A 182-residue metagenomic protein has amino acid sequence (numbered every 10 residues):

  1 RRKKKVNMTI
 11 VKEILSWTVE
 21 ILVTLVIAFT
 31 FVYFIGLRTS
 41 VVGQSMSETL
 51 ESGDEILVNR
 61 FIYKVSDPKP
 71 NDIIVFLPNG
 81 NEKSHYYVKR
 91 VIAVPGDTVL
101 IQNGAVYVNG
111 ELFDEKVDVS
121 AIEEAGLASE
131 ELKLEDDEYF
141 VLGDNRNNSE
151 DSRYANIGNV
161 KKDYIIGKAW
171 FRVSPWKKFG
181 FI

Functional and structural regions predicted by a protein language model:
R1-S84, V160-I182: Protein maturation boundaries and topogenic segments
S45-T49, I62-D67, R90, G96 (+3 more regions): Short, surface-exposed secondary-structure edge patches
D54, K69-I73, D97, E138 (+1 more regions): Structural motif
I62-K64, G80-E82, V99, V106-Y107 (+1 more regions): Solvent-exposed loop/turn segments at secondary-structure junctions within structured extracellular/periplasmic domains
Y86-E111: Mid-length scaffold segments of soluble, non-membrane domains
V108-G126: PP2C/PPM family metal-dependent serine/threonine protein phosphatase catalytic domain, recognizing the conserved
L132-I182: Beta-strand-rich cores of mature extracytoplasmic or soluble domains
